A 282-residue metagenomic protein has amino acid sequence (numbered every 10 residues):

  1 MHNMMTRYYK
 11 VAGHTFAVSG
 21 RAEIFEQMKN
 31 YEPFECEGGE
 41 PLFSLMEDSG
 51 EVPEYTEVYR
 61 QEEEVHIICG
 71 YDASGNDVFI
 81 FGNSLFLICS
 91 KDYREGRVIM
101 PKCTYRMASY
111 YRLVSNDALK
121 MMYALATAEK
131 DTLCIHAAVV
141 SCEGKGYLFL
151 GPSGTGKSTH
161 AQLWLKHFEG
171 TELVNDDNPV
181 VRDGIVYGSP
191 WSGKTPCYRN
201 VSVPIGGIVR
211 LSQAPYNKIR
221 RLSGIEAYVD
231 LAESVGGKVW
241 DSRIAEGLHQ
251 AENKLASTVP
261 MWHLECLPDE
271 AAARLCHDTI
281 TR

Functional and structural regions predicted by a protein language model:
M1-L148, S153, L163-E172, V180-R282: A noncatalytic interaction/capping subdomain that flanks phosphate/NTP-handling catalytic cores
G156: Conserved glycine(s) of the Walker
H160: Hydrophobic positions on the alpha1 helix immediately C-terminal to the Walker A/P-loop
